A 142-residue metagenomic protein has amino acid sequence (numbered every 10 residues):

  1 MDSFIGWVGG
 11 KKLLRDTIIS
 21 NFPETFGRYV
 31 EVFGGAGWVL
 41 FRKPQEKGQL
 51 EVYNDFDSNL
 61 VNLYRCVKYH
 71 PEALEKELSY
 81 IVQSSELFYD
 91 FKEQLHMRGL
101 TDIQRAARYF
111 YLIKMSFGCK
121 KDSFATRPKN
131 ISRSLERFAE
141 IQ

Functional and structural regions predicted by a protein language model:
M1-L14, E24, H70-Q142: SAM-dependent nucleic-acid methyltransferase catalytic core
S20, T25-H96, S134: SAM cofactor-binding core of SAM-dependent methyltransferases, primarily the Rossmann-like beta-alpha-beta module
